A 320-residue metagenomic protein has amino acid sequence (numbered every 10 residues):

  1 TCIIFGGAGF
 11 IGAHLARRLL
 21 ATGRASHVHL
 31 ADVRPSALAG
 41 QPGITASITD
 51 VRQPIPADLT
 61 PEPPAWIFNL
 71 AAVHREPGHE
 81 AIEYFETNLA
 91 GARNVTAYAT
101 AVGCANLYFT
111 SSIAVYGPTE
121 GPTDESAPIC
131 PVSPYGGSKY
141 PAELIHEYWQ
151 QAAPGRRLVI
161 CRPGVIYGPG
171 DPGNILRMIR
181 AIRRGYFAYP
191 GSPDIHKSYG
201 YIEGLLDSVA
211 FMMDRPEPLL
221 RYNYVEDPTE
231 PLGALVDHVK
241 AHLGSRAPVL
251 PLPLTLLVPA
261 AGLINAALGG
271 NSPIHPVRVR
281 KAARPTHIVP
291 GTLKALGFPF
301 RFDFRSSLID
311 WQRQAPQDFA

Functional and structural regions predicted by a protein language model:
C2-A21: N-terminal Rossmann NAD(P)H-binding glycine-rich loop of SDR-like oxidoreductase domains
A37, I202, D237, A260-P299: Conserved C-terminal active-site "lid" loop/helix of NAD(P)H-dependent oxidoreductases that clamps the redox cofactor
V51-T87, Y98, Y116: NAD(P)H-binding glycine-rich loop region in Rossmannoid oxidoreductase-like domains and their noncatalytic homologs
N94-P134, P154: Conserved Rossmann-fold NAD(P)-dependent oxidoreductase catalytic core, especially the SDR/UDP-sugar
C130-V159: Active-site Tyr-X1-5-Lys
D171-R177, G191-M213, L219-L220: Substrate-positioning beta->alpha
F211-I274, I309-A320: Mid/C-terminal beta-alpha module of Rossmann-like enzyme folds, strongest in SDR-family dehydrogenases/epimerases
P290-A295, P299-A320: Amphipathic terminal alpha-helices
